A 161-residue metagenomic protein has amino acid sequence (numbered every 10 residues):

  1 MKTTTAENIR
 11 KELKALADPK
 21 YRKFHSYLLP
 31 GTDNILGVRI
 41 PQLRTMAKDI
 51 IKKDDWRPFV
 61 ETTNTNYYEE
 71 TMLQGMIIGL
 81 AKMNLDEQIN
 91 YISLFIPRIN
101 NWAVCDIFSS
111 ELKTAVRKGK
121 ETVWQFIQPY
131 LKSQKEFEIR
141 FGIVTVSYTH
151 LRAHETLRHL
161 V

Functional and structural regions predicted by a protein language model:
M1-F59: N-terminal alpha-helical scaffold/docking segments in eukaryotic complex subunits
M1-R10, K14-L16, T62, L80 (+2 more regions): Short alpha-helical elements
Y27-I50, M72-K82, C105-K118, F141-L151: Structural detector for internal amphipathic alpha-helices that build alpha-solenoid repeat scaffolds
I51-E61, M83-L94, K118-P129: Amphipathic alpha-helical scaffolding segments comprising HEAT/armadillo-like alpha-solenoid repeats
W56-K82: Extended cationic-aromatic binding surfaces that line active-site or macromolecule-binding grooves and engage
N66-Y67, N100-N101, Q134-K135: Short inter-helical turns and helix N-cap capping residues of alpha-solenoid HEAT/ARM repeat scaffolds
D86-L94, N101, C105, V123-F126 (+3 more regions): Long, distal/terminal scaffolding or interaction modules with repetitive or compositionally biased sequence
T149-H159: Conserved small/polar residues in nucleotide/adenosyl-binding loops
